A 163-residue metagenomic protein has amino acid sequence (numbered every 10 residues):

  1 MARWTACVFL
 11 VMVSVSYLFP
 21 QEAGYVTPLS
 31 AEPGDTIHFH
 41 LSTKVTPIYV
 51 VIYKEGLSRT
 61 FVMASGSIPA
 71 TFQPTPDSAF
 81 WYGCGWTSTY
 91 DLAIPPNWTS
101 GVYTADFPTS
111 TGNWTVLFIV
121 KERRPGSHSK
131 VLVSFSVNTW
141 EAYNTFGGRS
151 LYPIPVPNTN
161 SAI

Functional and structural regions predicted by a protein language model:
M1-W4: Positively charged n-region of N-terminal signal peptides that target proteins for export
C7, S100, T104, R124-G126: A generic structural micro-environment signature that highlights single residues at secondary-structure boundaries
C7-Y17: Bacterial N-terminal signal peptides
F19-Q21: Proline/serine/threonine-rich low-complexity linkers at boundaries of modular beta-sandwich domains
Y25-T46, I52-S58, S65-L117: Ligand-binding face of N-terminal immunoglobulin V-set domains in extracellular IgSF glycoproteins
S42-R59, A64-G66, G112-I163: Aromatic-Pro/Gly-enriched surface loop or interdomain linker that acts as a lid/target-recognition segment
